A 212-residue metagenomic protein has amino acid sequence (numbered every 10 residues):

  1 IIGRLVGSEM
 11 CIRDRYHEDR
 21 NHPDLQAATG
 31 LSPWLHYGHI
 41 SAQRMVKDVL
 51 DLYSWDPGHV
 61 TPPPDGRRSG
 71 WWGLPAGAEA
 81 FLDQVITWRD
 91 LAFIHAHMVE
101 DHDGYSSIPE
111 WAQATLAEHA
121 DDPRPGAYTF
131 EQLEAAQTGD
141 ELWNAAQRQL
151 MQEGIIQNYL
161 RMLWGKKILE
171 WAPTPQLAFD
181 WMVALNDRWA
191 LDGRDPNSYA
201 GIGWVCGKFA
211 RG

Functional and structural regions predicted by a protein language model:
I1-G7, C11-I12: Single conserved hydrophobic/aromatic residue that forms the stacking wall/gate of nucleotide- or nucleobase-binding
D14-H22: Helix/loop segments that flank and initiate small ligand/metal-binding modules
D24-G212: Active-site-proximal binding-pocket segments
